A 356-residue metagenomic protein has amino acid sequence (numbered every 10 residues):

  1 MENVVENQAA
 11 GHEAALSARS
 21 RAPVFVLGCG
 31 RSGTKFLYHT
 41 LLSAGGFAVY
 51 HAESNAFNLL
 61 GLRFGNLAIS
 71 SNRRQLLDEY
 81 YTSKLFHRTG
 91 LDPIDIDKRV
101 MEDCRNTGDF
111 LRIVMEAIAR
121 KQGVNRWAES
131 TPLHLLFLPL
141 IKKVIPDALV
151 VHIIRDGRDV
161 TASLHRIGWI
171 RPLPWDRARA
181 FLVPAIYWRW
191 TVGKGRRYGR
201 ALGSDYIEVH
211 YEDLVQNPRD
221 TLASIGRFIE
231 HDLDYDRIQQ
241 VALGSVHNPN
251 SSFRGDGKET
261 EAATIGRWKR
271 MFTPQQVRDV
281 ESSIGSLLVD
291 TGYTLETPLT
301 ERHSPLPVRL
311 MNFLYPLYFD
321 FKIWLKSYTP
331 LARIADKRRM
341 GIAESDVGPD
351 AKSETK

Functional and structural regions predicted by a protein language model:
M1-A18, T297-K356: Membrane-proximal basic amphipathic "stem/tether" segments
C29: P-loop (Walker A) phosphate-binding loop of NTP-binding proteins
K35-F47: A conserved segment at the C-terminal end of the G1
A48-E129, H134-L135, I170-P174: PAPS-dependent sulfation machinery
I118-K121, K194-Y206, Q276, S283 (+1 more regions): A structural motif corresponding to the C-terminal end of an alpha-helix and its immediate exit/capping segment
S130-T131, I141-R166: Conserved phosphate-donor/acceptor-positioning beta-strand/loop module used by diverse small-molecule
W169-Y187: Lumenal/extracellular "mature" regions of secretory-pathway glycan-modifying transferases
R200-R278, S282, L299-R309: The conserved 3'-phosphoadenosine-5'-phosphosulfate
